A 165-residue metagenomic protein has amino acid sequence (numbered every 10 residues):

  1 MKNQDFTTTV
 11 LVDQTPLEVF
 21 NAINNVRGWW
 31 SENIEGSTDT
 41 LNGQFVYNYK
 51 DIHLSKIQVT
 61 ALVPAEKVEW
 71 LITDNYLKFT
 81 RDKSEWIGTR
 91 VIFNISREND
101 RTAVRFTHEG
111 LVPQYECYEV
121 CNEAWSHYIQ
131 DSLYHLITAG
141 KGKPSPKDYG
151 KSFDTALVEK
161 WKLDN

Functional and structural regions predicted by a protein language model:
M1-T38, D164-N165: Hydrophobic ligand-binding cavity/cleft-lining segments
N3, K50-I52: Glycine-centered tight beta-turn/hairpin loop motif at sheet-sheet or coil-to-beta transitions
D5-F6, L41-N42, R90-I92: Short structured motifs
T9-D13, V46, Q58, N94: Generic structural detector for well-ordered beta-strands
V19-I23, F45, V59, W70 (+3 more regions): Hydrophobic pocket/interface hotspot
S31-G36, H53-D100, E109-L111: Hydrophobic-ligand binding "helix-grip"
G43-K50: Short aromatic-glycine motifs in intrinsically disordered, low-complexity regions
G110-N165: A conserved amphipathic terminal alpha-helix motif
